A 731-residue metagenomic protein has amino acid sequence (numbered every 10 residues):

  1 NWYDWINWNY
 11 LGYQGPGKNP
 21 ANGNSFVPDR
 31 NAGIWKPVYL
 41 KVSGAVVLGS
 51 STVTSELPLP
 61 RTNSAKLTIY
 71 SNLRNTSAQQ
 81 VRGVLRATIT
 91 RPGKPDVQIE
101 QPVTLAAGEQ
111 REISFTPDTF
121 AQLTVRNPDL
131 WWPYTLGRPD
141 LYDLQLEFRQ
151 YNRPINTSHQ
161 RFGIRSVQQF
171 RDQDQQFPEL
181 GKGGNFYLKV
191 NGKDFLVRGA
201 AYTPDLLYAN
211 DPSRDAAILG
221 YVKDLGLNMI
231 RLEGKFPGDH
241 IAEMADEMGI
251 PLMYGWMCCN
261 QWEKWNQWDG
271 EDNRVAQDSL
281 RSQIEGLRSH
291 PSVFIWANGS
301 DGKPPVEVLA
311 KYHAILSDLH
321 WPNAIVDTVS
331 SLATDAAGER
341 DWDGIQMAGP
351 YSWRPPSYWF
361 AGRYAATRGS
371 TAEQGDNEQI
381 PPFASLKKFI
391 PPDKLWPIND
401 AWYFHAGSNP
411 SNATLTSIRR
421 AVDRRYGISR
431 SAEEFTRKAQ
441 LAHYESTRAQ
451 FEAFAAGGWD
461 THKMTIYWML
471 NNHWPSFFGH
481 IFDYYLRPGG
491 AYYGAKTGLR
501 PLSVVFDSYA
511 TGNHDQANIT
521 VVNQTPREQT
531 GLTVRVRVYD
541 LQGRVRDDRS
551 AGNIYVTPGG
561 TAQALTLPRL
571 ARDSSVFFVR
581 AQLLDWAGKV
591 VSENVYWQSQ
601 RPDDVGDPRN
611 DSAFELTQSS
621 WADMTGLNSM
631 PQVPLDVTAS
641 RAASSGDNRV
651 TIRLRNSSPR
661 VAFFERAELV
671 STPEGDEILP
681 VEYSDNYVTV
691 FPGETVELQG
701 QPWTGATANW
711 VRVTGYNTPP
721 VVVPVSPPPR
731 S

Functional and structural regions predicted by a protein language model:
N1-L232, G458, H462, G494-R730: Secreted/periplasmic carbohydrate-active enzymes, especially glycoside hydrolases
K18-N19, F26-G33, L40, A45-V46 (+4 more regions): Substrate-binding clefts and catalytic carboxylate motifs of secreted carbohydrate-active enzymes
N22, D129, L225, K264-Q267 (+1 more regions): Short coil/turn segments at secondary-structure junctions
D140, K189, S213, R274 (+2 more regions): A generic "alpha-helical surface" signal
N191-D194, Y202-T203, I250, S411-S417: Glycine-rich, acidic and aromatic/proline-enriched surface loops and short helix-turn segments that act as binding
N210-R214, V275-S279, R487: Short secondary-structure boundary/capping elements
M229-P410, K438, A442, S446 (+5 more regions): Substrate-binding/catalytic cleft of secreted carbohydrate-active enzymes, primarily glycoside hydrolases
